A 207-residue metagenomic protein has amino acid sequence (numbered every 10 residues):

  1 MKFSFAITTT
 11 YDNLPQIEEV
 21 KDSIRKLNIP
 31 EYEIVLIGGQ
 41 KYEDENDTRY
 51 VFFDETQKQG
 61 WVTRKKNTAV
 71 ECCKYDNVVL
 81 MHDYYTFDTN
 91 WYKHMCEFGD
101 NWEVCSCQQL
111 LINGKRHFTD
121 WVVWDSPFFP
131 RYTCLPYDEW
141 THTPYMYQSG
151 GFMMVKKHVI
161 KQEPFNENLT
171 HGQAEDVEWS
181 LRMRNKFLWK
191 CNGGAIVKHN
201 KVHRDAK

Functional and structural regions predicted by a protein language model:
K2-S4, S23, E33, E178: Cell-envelope/extracellular polymer assembly enzymes that use nucleotide-activated donors
I7-E19, Q57: Active-site beta-to-alpha loop of glycosyltransferases that engages the nucleotide-sugar donor
E19-E31: Short, acidic, metal-binding catalytic loop of nucleotide-sugar glycosyltransferases
T56-C73: Glycine-rich, basic loop-to-helix element that forms the pyrophosphate-binding segment of sugar-nucleotide handling
Y75-T86: Short beta-strand-to-loop acidic/aromatic patch adjacent to the donor-nucleotide binding site
D88-E167: Conserved catalytic core of nucleotide-sugar-dependent glycosyltransferases
G172-W179: Acidic donor-binding loop at a coil-to-helix junction in glycosyltransferase catalytic cores that engages
N192-K207: Active-site donor/metal-binding and catalytic loop motifs of nucleotide-sugar-dependent glycosylation enzymes
